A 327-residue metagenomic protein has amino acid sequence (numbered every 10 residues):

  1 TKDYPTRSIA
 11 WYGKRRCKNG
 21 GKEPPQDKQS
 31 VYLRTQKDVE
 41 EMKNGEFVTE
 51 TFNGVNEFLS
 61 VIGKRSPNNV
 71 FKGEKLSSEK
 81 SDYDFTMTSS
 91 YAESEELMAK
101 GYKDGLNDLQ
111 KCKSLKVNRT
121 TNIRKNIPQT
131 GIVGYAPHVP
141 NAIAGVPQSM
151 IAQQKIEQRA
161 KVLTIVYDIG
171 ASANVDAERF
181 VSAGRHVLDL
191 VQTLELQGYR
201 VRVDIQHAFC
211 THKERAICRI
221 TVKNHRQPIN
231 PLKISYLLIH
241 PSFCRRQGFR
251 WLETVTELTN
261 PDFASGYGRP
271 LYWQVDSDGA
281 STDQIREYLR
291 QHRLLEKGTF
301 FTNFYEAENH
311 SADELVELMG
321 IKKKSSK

Functional and structural regions predicted by a protein language model:
T1, Q158-S182: MIDAS-like acidic motif and immediate structural context at the N-terminus of von Willebrand factor A/I domains
D3-T6: Low-complexity intrinsically disordered segments
G20-K100, A171-A177, V181, Q192-K327: Acidic, glycine-rich A-domain
L76-V162: Negatively charged sequence features
R185-D189: Catalytic or ion-translocation cores adjacent to nucleophile or general acid/base/metal-coordination motifs in diverse
